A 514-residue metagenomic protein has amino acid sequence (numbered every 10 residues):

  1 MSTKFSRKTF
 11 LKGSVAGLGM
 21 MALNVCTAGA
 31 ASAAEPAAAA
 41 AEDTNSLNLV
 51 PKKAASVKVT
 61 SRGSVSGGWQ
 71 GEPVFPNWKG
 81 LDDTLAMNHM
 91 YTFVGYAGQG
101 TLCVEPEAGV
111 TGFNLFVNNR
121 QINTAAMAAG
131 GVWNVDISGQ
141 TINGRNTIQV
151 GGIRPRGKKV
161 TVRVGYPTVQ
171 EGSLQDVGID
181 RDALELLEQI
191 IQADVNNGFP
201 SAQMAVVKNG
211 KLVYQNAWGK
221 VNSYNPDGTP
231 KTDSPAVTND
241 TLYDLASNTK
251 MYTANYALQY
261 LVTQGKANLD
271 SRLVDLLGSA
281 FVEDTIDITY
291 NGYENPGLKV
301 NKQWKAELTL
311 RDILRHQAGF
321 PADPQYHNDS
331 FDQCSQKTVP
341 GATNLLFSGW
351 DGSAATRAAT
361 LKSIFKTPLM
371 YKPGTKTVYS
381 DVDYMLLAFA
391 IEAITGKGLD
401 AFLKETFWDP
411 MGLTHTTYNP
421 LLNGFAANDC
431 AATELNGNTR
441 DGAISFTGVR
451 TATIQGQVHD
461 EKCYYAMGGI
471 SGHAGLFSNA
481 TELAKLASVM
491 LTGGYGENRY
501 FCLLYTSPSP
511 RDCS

Functional and structural regions predicted by a protein language model:
S2-L18: N-terminal secretory signal peptides and thylakoid transit peptides that target proteins across membranes
V25-A37: Sec-dependent signal peptide cleavage junction
D43-N114, Q140-I190: Beta-strand-rich recognition domains
L115-N123, N209-G210: Short strand-turn-strand beta-turns centered on an Asx-Gly dipeptide
G131-V135: Short strand-edge motifs at loop-to-beta-strand transitions and within beta-strands of extracellular beta-rich domains
V177-Y243, K266-N268, I286-Y293, K362-K366 (+1 more regions): Short, conserved catalytic-motif segment at the N-terminal edge
E185-Q192, M204, G210, D244-V274 (+2 more regions): Active-site SXXK
N222, D284-S507, R511-S514: Short, surface-exposed loop or secondary-structure junction motifs that flank catalytic or metal-binding residues
